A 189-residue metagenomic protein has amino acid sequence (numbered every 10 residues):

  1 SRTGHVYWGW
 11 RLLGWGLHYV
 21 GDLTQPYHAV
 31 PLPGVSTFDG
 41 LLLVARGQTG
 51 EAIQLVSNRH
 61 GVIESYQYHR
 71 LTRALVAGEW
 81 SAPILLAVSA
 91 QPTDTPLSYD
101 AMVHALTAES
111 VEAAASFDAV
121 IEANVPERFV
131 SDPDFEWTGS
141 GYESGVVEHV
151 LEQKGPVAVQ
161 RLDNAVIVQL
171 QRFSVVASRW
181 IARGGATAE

Functional and structural regions predicted by a protein language model:
S1-L17, G21-E189: N-terminal leader/auxiliary helical segments
